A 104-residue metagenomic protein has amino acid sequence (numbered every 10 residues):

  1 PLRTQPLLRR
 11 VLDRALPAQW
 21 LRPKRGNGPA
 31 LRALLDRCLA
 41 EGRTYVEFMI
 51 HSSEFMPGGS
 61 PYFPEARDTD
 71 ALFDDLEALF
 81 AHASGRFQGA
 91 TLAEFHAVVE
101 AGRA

Functional and structural regions predicted by a protein language model:
P1-T4: Glycine-rich, Lys/Arg-enriched anion-binding loops that position phosphate/diphosphate groups for phosphoryl
L7-A104: C-terminal domain-boundary segment and adjacent tail
